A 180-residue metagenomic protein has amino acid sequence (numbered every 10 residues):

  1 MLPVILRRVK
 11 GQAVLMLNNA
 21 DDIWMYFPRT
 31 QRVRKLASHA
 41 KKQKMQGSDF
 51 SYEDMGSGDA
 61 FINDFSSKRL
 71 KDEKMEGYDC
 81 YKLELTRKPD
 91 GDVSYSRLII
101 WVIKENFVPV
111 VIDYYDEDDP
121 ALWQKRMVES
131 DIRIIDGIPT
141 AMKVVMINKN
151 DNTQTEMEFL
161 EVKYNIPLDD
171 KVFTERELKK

Functional and structural regions predicted by a protein language model:
M1-P3, S38-D49, I99-K104: Charged, low-complexity, helix/coiled-coil-prone segments
M1-R29: N-terminal mature ectodomain segment of secretory-pathway/periplasmic proteins
R7, A40, D116: A short beta-strand motif that forms part of the nucleic acid-binding face of small beta-barrel RNA-binding folds
R8-K10, K42, P89-D90: Solvent-exposed loop/turn segments at secondary-structure junctions within structured extracellular/periplasmic domains
V14, D22, R32, L36 (+2 more regions): Gly/Pro-enriched, hydrophobic low-complexity segments that function as extracytoplasmic propeptides/linkers
A37-E76: Hydrophobic, well-structured mid-protein blocks that either form specific transmembrane helices
K179-K180: Short, solvent-exposed mixed-charge patches
